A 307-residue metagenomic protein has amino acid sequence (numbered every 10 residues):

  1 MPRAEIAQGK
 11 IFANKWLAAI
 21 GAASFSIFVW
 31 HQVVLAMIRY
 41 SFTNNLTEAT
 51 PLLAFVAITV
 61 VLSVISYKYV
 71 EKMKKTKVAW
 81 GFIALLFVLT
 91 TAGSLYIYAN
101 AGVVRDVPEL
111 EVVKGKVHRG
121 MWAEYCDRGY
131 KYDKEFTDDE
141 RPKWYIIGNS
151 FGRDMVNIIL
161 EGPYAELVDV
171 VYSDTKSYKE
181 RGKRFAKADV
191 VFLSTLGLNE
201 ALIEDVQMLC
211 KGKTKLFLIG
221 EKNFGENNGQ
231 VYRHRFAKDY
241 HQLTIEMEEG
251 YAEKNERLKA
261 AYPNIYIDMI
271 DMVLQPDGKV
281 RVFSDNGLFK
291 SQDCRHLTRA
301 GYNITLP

Functional and structural regions predicted by a protein language model:
M1-I83: Alpha-helical transmembrane segments in multi-pass integral membrane proteins
S41-P51, V60-V64, K68-P307: Extracellular/periplasmic envelope-modification machinery, especially enzymes that add or remove acyl/ester groups on
